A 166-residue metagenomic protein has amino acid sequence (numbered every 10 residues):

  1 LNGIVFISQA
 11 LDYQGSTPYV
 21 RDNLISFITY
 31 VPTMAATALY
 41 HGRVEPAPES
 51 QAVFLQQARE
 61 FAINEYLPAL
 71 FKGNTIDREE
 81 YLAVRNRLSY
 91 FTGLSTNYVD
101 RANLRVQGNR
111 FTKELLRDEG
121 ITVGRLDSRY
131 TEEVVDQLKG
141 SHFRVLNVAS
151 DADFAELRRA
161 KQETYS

Functional and structural regions predicted by a protein language model:
N2-T96: A catalytic-pocket lid/entrance helix-loop region that shapes and gates access to the active site across common
G73-S166: Alpha/beta-hydrolase fold catalytic core
